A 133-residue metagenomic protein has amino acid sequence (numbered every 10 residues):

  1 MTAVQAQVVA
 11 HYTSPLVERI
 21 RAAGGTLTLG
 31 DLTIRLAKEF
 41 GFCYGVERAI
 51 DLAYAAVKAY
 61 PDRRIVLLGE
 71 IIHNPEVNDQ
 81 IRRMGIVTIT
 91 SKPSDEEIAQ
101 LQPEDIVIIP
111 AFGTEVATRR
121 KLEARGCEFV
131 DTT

Functional and structural regions predicted by a protein language model:
M1-T133: The feature marks the mature, well-folded catalytic cores of soluble enzymes
